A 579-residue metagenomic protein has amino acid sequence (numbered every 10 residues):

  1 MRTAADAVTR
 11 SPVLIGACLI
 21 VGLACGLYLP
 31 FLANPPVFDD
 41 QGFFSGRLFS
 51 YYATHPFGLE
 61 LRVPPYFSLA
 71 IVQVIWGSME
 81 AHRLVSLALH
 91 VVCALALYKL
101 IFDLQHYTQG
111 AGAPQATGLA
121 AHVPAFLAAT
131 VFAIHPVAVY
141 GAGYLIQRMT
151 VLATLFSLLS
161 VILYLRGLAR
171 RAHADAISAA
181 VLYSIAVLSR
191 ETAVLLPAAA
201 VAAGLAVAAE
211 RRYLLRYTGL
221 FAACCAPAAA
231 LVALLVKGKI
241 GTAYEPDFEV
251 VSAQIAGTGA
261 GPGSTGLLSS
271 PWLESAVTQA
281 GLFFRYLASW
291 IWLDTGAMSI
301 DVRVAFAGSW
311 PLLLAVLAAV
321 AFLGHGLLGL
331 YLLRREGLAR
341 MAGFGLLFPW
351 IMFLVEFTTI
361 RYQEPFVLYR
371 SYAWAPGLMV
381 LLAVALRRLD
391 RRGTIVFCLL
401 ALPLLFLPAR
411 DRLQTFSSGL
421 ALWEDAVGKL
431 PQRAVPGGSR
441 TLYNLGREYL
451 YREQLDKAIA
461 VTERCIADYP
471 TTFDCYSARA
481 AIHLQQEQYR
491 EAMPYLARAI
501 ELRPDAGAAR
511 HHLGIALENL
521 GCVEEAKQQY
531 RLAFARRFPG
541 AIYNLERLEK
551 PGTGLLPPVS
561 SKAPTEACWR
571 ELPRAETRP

Functional and structural regions predicted by a protein language model:
R2-D456, A467, F473-A481: Polytopic membrane enzymes that build or remodel cell-surface glycoconjugates and lipids
A426, R464-C465, R498-A499, L532-A533: Canonical positions in the second alpha-helix
K429, D468, L502, A535-R536: Structural marker of alpha-solenoid helical repeat scaffolds
A434-V435, S439, F473-D474, Y489 (+2 more regions): Helix-start (N-cap) detector for alpha-helical repeat units in TPR-like alpha-solenoids, especially tetratricopeptide
N444, A478, H512, N544-R547: Canonical tetratricopeptide repeat
Y451, Q485, N519-L520, R547 (+1 more regions): Register position in tetratricopeptide repeats
